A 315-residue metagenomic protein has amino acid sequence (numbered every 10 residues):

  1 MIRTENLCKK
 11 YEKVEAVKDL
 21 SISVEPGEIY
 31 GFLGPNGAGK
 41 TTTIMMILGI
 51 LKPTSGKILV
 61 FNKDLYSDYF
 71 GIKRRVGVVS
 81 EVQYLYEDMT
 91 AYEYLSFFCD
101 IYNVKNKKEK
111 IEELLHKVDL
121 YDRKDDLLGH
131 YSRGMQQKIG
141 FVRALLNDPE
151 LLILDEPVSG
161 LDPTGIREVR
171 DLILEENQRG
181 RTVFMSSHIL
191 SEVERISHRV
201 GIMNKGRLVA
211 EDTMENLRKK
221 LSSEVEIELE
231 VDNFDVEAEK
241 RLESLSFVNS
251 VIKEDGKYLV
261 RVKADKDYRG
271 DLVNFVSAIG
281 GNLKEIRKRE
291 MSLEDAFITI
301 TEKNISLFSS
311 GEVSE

Functional and structural regions predicted by a protein language model:
I2-T4, K9-N204, L208-A210: ABC transporter nucleotide-binding domains
P26, D122, V231-N233, A264-K266 (+1 more regions): Non-catalytic surface loops within mature trypsin-like serine protease
K57, L127, E226, I252 (+1 more regions): Residues at or immediately flanking beta-strands
L65, V104, D232-F234, D265 (+1 more regions): Short beta->alpha junction loops/turns
G77, N103, D119, G140 (+4 more regions): A generic structural signal for secondary-structure junctions that act as hinges or helix/strand caps at the edges
R170-K263: ABC transporter nucleotide-binding domain
A264-E315: C-terminal coupling/interaction segments
